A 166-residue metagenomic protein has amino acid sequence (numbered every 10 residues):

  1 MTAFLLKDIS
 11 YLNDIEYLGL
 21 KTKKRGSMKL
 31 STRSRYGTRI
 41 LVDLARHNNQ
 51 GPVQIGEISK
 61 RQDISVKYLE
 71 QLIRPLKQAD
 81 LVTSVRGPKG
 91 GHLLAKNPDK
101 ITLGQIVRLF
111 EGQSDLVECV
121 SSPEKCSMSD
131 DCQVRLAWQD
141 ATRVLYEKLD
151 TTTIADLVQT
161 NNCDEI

Functional and structural regions predicted by a protein language model:
T2-G26, T102, S122-I166: C-terminal regulatory/oligomerization modules of transcriptional regulators
G19-L41: Short alpha-helical segments that sit at the start of domains
L30-T32, I40-S65: N-terminal helix-turn-helix DNA-binding core of bacterial DNA-binding proteins
K60, K77-Q78: Alpha-helical residues within the helix-turn-helix
Q78-L81, L109: Residue cluster at the C-terminal edge of the helix-turn-helix DNA-binding motif
L81-K89, L93-L94: Beta-hairpin "wing" of winged helix-turn-helix
I106: TRNA-recognition modules of translation machinery and tRNA-sensing kinases, especially anticodon-binding
